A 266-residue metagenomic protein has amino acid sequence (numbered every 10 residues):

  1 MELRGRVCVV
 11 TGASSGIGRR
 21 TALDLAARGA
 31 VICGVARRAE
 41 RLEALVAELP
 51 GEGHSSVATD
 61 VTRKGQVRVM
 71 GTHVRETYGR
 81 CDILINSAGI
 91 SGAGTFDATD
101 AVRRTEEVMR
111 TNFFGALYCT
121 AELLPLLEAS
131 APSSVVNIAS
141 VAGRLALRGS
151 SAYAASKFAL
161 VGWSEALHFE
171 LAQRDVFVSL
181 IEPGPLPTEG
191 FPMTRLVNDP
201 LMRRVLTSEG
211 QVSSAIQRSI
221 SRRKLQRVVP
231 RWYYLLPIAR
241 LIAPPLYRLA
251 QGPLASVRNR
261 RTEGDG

Functional and structural regions predicted by a protein language model:
V7, S14-S15: Conserved glycine-rich cofactor-binding loop
R28-L45: Conserved glycine-rich Rossmann-like NAD(P)H-binding loop of the short-chain dehydrogenase/reductase
A58-V69, V102: The beta1-alpha1 cofactor-binding region of Rossmann-like NAD(H)/NADP(H)-dependent oxidoreductases
S91-E106, G149-A152: Conserved mid-core segment of classical short-chain dehydrogenase/reductases
T120, S156: Active-site helix of classical SDR
S140: Residue(s) in the substrate-gating loop at a strand-loop-helix junction that position the organic substrate next
F169-R231: SDR active-site lid
